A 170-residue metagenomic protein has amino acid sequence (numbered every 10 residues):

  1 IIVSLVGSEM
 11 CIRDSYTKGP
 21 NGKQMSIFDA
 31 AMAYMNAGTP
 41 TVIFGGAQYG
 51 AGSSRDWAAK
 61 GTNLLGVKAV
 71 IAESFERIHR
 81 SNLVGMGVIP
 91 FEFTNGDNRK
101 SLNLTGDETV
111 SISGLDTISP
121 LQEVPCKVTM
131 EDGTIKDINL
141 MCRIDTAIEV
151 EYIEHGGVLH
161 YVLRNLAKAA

Functional and structural regions predicted by a protein language model:
I1-G7, I12: Single conserved hydrophobic/aromatic residue that forms the stacking wall/gate of nucleotide- or nucleobase-binding
R13-Y34: Glycine-rich oxoanion-binding loops at beta->alpha junctions
M32, N36-E76: Extracellular/luminal Protease-associated
Y49-W57, R77-S81, R99-K100, I135 (+2 more regions): Flexible loop/turn segments at secondary-structure boundaries
A58, L65-D97, L163-K168: Glycine-rich phosphate/pyrophosphate-binding loops and their adjacent beta-strand/loop elements at enzyme active sites
R80-Y152: Acidic, glycine-rich flexible loop/linker segments
M141-I148, H155-A167: Extended hydrophobic packing segments that form well-structured cores
